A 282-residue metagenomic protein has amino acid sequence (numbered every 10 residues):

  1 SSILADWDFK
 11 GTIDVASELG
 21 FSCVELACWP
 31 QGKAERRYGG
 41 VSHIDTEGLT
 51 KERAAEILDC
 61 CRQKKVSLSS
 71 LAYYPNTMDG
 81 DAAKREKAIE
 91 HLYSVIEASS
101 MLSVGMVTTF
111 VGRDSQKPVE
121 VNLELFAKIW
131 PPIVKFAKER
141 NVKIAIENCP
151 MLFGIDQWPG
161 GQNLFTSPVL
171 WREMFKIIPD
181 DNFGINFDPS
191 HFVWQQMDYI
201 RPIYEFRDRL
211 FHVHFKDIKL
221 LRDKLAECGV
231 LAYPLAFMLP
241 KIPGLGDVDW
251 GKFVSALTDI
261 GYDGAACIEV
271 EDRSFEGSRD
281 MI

Functional and structural regions predicted by a protein language model:
S1-C23, C28-P30, E56, R62 (+4 more regions): Histidine-acidic metal/acid-base catalytic patches
S2, T46-E47, R85, L123 (+2 more regions): A generic secondary-structure micro-motif detector that highlights 1-2 residue hydrophobic/ambivalent hotspots embedded
S17, A55-S70, N76-G184, W194 (+2 more regions): Active-site acidic/histidine proton-transfer and metal-coordination neighborhood in alpha/beta enzyme cores
E25-L58, K117: Glycine-rich, proline-tolerant flexible connector loops at the mouths of alpha/beta enzymes
W29-A34, T77, D114-Q116, M151-F153 (+2 more regions): Conserved radical SAM core fold
R37-I44, A72-G80: Glycine-/proline-rich flexible loop or hinge segments
